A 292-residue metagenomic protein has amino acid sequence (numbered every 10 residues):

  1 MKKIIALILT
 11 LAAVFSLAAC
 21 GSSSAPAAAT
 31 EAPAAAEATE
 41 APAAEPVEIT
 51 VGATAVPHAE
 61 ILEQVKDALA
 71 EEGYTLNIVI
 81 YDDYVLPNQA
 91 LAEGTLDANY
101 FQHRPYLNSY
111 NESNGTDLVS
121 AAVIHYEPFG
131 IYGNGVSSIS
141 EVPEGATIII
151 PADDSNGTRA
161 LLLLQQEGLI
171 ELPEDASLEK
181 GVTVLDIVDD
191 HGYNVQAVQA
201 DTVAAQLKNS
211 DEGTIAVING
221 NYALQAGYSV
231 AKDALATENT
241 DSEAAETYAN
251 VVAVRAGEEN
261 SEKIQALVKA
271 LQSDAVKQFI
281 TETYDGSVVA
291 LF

Functional and structural regions predicted by a protein language model:
S16-P33, T39: Bacterial lipoprotein signal-peptidase II cleavage site
E45-V56, Y74-I80, T147-I148: Short, well-ordered beta-strand elements
I78-Q89, S177-A205: Short helix-initiation/N-cap motifs at beta->coil->alpha
A92-Q102, A146, L169, G192-N194 (+1 more regions): Alpha-to-beta junction loops
S109-A121, V136, A226-N239: Ligand-binding "clamshell"
A121-I170: A conserved helix-loop-strand patch within extracytoplasmic ligand-binding domains of the periplasmic binding
P128-S140, T247-S261: A bilobed periplasmic-binding-protein/Venus flytrap-type ligand-binding module shared by bacterial periplasmic
N156-Q165, L271-L291: Periplasmic-binding protein-like
